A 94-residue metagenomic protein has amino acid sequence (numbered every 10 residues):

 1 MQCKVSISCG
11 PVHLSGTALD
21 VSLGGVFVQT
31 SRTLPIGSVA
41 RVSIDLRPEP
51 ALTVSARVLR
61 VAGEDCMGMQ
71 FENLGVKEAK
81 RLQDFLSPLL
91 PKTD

Functional and structural regions predicted by a protein language model:
M1-D94: Structured alpha-helical
